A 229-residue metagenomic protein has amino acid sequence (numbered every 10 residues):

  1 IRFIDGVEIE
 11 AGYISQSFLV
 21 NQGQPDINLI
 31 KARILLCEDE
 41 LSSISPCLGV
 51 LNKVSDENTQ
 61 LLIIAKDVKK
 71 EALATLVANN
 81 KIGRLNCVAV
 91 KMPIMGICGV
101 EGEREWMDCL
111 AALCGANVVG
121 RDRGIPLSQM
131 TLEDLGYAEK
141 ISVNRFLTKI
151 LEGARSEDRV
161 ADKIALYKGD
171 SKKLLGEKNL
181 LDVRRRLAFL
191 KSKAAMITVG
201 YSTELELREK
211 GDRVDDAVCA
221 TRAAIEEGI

Functional and structural regions predicted by a protein language model:
I1-G228: Long, structured protein-protein interaction/assembly regions in large complexes
